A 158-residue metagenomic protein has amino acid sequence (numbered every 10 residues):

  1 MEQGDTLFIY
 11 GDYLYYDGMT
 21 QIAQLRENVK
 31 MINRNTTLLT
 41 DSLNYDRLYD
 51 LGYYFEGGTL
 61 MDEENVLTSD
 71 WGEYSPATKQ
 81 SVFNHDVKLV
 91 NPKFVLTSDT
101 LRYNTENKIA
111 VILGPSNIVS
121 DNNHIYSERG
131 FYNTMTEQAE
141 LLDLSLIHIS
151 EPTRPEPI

Functional and structural regions predicted by a protein language model:
M1, L25-K30, Y54-L60, F83-K88 (+2 more regions): Transmembrane beta-strand segments that form the barrel wall of outer-membrane beta-barrel proteins
M1, Y10-G18, L39-R47, T68-P76 (+3 more regions): Extended lipid/amphipathic-ligand handling interfaces
G4-T6, N33-T37, D62-V66, N91-V95 (+2 more regions): Solvent-exposed loop/turn segments connecting transmembrane beta-strands in outer-membrane beta-barrel proteins
L7-Y10, Y15, M19-L39, N44 (+2 more regions): A generic tandem-repeat structural signature
G18-T20, N33, R47-Y49, D62 (+5 more regions): A generic beta-sheet turn/junction motif
I147-I158: Single conserved hydrophobic/aromatic residue that forms the stacking wall/gate of nucleotide- or nucleobase-binding
